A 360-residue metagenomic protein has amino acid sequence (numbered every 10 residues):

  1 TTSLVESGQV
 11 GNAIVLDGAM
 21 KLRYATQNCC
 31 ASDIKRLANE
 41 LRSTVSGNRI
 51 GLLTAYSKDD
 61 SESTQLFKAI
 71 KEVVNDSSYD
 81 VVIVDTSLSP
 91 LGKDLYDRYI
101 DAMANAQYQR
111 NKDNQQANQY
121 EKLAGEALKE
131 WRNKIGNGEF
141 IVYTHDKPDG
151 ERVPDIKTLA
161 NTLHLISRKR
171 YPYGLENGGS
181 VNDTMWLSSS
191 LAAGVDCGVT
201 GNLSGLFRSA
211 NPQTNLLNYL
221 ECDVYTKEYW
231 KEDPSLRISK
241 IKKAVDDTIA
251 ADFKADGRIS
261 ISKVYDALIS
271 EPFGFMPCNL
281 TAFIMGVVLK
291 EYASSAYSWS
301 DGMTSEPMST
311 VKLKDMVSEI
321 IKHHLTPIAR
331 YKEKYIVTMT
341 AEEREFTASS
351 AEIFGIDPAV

Functional and structural regions predicted by a protein language model:
T1-V360: Extended alpha-helical scaffold and adjacent linker segments that couple domains and build interaction/assembly
